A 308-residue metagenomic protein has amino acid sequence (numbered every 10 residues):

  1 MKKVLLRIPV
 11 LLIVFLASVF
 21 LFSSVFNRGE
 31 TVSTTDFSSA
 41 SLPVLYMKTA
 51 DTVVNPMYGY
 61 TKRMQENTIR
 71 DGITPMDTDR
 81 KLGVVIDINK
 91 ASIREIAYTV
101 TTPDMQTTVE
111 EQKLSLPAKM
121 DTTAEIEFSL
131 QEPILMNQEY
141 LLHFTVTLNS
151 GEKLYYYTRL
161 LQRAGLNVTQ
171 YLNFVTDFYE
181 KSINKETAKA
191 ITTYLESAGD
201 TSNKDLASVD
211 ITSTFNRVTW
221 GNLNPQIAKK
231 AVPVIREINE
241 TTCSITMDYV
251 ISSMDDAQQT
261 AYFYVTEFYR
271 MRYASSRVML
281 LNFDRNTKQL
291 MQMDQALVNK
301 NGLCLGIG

Functional and structural regions predicted by a protein language model:
M1-F15: N-terminal Sec-pathway targeting helices
L11, F15, M105, N149-G151 (+1 more regions): Detector for glycine-centered tight turns/loop "hinges" at secondary-structure junctions
I13-L16, L21, V25-F26, N67-G83 (+4 more regions): Surface-exposed, charged secondary-structure patches
V19-S41: Sec-dependent signal peptide cleavage junction
T35-A97, D104-T108, E139-L223, A296-G308: Core segments of small alpha/beta cavity-forming domains
M120-D121, I126-S150, T158-T169, N173 (+2 more regions): Contiguous hydrophobic, core-forming segments of folded domains
T242-L280, D284, L290: Exposed beta-sheet edge and beta->alpha loop/turn motif
M293: Residues lining hydrophobic/aromatic ligand-binding pockets adjacent to catalytic sites
